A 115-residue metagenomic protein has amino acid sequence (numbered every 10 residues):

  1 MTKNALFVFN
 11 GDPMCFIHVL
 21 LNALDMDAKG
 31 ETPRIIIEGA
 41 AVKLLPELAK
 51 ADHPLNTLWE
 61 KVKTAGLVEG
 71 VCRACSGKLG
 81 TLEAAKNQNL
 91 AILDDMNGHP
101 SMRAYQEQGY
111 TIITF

Functional and structural regions predicted by a protein language model:
K3, E31-R34, V68: Residues at the starts of beta-strands that form the adenosine-phosphate
N4-I17, K43-A49: Short, glycine-rich nucleotide/cofactor-binding loops
L6, I35-I37, V71: Structural beta-sheet core signal
C15-G30: Histidine-anchored nucleotide/phosphate-binding helix
L20-L21, K50-N56: Charged helix-capping and loop-helix junction motifs
G30-E47: Short, glycine-/small-residue-enriched flexible loop/hinge segments at domain edges that mediate gating
P54-I92: Mid-chain, well-packed structural core segment of small domains
L82-Q108, I112-F115: C-terminal structural segments of small proteins and small subunits
